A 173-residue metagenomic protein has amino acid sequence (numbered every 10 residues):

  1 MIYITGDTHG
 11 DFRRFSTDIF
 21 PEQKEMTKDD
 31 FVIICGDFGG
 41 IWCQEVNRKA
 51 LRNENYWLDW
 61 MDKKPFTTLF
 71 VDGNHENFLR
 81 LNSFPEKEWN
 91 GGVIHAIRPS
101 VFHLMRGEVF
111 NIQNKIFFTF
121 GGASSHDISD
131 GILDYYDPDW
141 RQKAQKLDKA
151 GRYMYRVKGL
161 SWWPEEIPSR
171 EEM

Functional and structural regions predicted by a protein language model:
M1-Y3: Extreme N-terminal starter segment of soluble prokaryotic enzymes
T5, G10-I112: Core catalytic region of metal-dependent phosphoesterases/phosphodiesterases, especially metallo-beta-lactamase-like
P99, Q113-M173: Active-site-proximal loop/helix segment associated with metal-binding centers of metalloenzymes
